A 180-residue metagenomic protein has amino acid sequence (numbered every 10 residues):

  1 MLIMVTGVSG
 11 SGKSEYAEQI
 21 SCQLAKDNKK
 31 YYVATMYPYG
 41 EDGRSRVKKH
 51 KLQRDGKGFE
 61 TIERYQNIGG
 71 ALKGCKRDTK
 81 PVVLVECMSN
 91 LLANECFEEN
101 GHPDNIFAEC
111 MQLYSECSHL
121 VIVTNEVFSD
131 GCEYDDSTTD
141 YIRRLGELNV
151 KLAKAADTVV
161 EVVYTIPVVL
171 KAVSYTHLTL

Functional and structural regions predicted by a protein language model:
L2: Walker A (P-loop) ATP-phosphate-binding motif of ABC ATPase nucleotide-binding domains
V5: Hydrophobic anchor at the beta1->P-loop junction of P-loop NTPases
V8-L72: Conserved P-loop
Q19-S21, Y65-T79, I106-C117: Short amphipathic alpha-helices and their capping/turn segments at secondary-structure boundaries
K57-G101: Helix-adjacent hinge/juxtasegments
N90-S174: Replace "adjacent to P-loop NTPase cores in ATP/GTP-dependent enzymes" with "adjacent to NTP-binding cores
T176-L180: Conserved small/polar residues in nucleotide/adenosyl-binding loops
